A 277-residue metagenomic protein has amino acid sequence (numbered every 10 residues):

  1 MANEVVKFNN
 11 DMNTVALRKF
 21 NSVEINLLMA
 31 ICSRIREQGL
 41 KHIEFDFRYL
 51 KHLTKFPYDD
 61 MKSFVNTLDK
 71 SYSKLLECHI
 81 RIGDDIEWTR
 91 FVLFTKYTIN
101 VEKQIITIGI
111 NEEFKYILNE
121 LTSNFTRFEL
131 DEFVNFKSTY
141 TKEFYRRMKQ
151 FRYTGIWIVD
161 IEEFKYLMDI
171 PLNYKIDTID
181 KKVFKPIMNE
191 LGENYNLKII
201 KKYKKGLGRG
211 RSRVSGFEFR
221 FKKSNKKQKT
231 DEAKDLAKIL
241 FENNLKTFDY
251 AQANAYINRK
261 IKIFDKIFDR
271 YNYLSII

Functional and structural regions predicted by a protein language model:
M1-K266, R270-I276: Charged, alpha-helix-forming regions
